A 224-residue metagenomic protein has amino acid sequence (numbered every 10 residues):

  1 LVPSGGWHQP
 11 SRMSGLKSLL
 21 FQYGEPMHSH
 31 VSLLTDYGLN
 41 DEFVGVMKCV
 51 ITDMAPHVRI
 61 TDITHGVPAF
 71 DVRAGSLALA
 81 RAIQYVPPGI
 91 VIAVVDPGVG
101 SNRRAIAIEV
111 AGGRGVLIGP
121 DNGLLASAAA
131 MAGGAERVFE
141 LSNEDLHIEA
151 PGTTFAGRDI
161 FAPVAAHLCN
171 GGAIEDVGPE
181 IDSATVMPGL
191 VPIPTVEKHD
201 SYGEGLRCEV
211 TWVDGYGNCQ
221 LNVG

Functional and structural regions predicted by a protein language model:
F21-Y23: Aromatic (phenylalanine/tyrosine) cluster motif
H28-G66: N-terminal glycine-rich anion-binding loop in soluble enzyme alpha/beta folds
H30, M54-H57, P68, R73-A74 (+2 more regions): Active-site histidine-anchored catalytic micro-motif
V46-V50, A78-R81, S127, P163-H167: Alpha-helical scaffold segments in soluble metabolic enzymes
I148-V223: Anionic-ligand-binding alpha/beta catalytic cores of soluble enzymes and soluble regulatory domains that recognize
